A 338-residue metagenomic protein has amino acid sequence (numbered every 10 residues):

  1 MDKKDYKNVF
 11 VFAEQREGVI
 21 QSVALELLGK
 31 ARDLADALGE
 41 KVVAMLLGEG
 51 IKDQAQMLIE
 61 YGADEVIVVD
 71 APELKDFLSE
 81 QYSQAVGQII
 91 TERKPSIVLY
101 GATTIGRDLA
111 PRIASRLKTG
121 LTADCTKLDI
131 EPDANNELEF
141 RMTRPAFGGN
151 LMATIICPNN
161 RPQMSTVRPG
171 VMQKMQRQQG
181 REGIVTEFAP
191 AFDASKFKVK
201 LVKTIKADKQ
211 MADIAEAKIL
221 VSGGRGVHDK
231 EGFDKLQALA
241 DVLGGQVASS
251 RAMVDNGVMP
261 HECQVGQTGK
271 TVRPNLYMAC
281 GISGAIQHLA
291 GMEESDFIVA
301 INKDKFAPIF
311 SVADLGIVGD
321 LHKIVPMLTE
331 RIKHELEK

Functional and structural regions predicted by a protein language model:
M1-K338: N-terminal glycine-rich FAD/FM-binding segment characteristic of electron-transfer flavoproteins
